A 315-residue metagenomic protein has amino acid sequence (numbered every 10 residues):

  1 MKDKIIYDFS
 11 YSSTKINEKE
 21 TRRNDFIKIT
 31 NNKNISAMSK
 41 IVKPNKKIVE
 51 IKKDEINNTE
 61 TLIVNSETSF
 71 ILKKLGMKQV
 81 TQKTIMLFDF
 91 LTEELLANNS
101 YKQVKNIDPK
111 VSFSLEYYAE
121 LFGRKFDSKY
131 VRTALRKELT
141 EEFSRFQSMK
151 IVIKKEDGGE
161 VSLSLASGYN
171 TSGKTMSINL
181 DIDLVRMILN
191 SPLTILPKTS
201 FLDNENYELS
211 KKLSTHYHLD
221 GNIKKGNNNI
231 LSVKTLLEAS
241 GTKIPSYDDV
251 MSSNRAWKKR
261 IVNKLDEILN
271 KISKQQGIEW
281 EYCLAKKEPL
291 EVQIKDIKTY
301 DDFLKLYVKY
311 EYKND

Functional and structural regions predicted by a protein language model:
M1-D315: Charged, alpha-helix-forming regions
